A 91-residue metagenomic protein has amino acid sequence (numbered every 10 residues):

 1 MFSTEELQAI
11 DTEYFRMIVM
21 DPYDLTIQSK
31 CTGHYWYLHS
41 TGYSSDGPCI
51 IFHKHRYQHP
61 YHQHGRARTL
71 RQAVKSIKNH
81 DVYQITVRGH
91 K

Functional and structural regions predicted by a protein language model:
M1-G33, H59, K91: Negatively charged, low-complexity tracts enriched in Asp/Glu with abundant Ser/Thr
S3, L25, D46-I50, A67: Broad hydrophobic/π-residue packing in well-ordered secondary structure
T4-L7, H53-K91: Mixed-charge, Lys/Arg-enriched low-complexity segments
Y14, H39-G42, S76, D81: Functionally constrained cores in energy, signaling, and assembly domains
M17, L25-I27, W36-L38, I50-F52 (+1 more regions): Hydrophobic beta-strand residues in large extracellular and virion-surface proteins
T32-H62: Short aromatic-glycine-(Arg/Gly/Cys) micro-motifs in beta-strand/loop hairpins
